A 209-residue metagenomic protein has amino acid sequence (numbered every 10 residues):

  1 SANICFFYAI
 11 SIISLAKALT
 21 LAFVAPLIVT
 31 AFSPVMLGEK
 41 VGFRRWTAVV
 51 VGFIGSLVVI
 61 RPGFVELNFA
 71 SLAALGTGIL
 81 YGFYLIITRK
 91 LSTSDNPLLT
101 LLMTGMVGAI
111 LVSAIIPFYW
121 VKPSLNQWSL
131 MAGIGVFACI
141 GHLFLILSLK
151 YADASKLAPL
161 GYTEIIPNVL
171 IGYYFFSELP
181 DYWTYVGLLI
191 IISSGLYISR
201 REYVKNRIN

Functional and structural regions predicted by a protein language model:
S1-A16, V58, V136-A152: Specific transmembrane alpha-helical segments of multi-pass solute transporters/efflux pumps, especially DMT/EamA
S1-C5, F69-T77, K122-I140: Loop-to-transmembrane-helix transition segments
S1-I4, P26-A31, S56, I79-F83 (+5 more regions): Hydrophobic/small/kink-forming positions within alpha-helical transmembrane segments of polytopic membrane proteins
Y8, A25-T47, I166-Y185: C-terminal transmembrane-helix exit sites in multi-pass transporters
L19-V24, L91-M106, H142-Y174: Helix-helix packing/entry segments at the starts of transmembrane helices
F43, T93, M106-G133, L143-D153 (+1 more regions): Membrane-interface interhelical linkers
R44-I60, W183-E202: Hydrophobic transmembrane alpha-helices of multi-pass small-molecule transport proteins
F64-P123: Transmembrane alpha-helical segments that form core, pore/gating elements of small-molecule transporters/exporters
